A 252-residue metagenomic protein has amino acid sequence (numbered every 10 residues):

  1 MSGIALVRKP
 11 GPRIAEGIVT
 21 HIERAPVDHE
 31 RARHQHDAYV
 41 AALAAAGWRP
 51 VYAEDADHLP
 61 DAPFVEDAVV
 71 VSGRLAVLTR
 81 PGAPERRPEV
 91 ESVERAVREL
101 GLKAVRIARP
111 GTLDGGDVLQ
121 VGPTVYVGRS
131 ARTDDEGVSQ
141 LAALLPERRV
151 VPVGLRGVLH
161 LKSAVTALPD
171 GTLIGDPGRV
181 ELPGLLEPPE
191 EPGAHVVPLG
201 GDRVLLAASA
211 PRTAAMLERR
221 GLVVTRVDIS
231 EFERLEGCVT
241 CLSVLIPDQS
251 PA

Functional and structural regions predicted by a protein language model:
M1-A252: The feature marks the mature, well-folded catalytic cores of soluble enzymes
